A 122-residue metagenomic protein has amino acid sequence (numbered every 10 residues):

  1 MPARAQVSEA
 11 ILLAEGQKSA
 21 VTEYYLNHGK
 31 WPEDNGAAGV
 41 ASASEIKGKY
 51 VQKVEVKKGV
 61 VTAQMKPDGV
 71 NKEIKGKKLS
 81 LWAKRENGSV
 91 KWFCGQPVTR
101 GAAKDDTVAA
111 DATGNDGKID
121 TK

Functional and structural regions predicted by a protein language model:
M1-T22: Amphipathic alpha-helical segments typified by the pilin-like N-terminal helix that continues immediately C-terminal
L26-K122: Periplasmic/extracellular, small/polar-rich flexible segments of pilin-like filament-forming proteins
